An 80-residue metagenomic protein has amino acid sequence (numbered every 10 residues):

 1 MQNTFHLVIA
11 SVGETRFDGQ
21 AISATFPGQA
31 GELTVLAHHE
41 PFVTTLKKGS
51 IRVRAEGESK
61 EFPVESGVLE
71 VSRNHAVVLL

Functional and structural regions predicted by a protein language model:
Q2-L80: Compact, glycine-rich, soluble single-domain proteins
